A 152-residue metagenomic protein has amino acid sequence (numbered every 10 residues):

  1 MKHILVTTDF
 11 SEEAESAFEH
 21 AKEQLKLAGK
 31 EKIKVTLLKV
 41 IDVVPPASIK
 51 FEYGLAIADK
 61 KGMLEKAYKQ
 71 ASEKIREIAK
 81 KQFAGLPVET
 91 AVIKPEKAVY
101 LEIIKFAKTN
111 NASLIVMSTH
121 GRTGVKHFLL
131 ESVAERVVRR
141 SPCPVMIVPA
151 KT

Functional and structural regions predicted by a protein language model:
M1-A58: Small/aliphatic-rich secondary-structure junction motif
T7-T8, I93, S118: Active-site-adjacent beta-strand anchor residues
E23, E77-I115: Structural beta-alpha unit
T36-L38, E89-I93, M146: General small-molecule cofactor/ligand-binding pocket signal
I57-E73: A short acidic, glycine-rich active-site loop that binds or catalyzes chemistry on phosphate/adenosine moieties
K108-T152: Gly/Ser-rich helix-loop-strand patches that form or flank binding pockets for ribonucleotide-derived cofactors
